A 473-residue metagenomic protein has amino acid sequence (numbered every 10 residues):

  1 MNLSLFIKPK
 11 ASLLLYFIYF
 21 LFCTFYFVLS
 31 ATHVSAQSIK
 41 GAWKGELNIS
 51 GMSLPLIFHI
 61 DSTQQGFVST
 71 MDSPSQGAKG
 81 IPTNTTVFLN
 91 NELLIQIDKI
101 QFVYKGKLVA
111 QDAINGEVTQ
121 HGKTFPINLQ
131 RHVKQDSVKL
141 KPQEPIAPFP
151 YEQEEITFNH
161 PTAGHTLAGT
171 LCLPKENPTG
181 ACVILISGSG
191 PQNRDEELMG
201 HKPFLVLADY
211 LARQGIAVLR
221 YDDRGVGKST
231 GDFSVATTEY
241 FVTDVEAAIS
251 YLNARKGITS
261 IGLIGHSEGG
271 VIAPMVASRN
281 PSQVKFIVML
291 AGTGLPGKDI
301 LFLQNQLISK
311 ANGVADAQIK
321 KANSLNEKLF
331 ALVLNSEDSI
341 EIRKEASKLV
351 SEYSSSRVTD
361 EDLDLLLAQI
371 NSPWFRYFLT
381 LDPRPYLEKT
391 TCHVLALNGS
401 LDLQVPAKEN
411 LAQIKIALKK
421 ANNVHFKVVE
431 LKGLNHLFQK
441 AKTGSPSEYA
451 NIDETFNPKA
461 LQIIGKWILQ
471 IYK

Functional and structural regions predicted by a protein language model:
Q37-V109, N115-K123, P150: Central antiparallel beta-sheet cores of small beta-barrel/beta-sandwich binding domains
Q135-P178: N-terminal cap/lid segment of alpha/beta-hydrolase-fold proteins
T179-S189: Short beta-strand element of the alpha/beta-hydrolase
E197-V218: Short amphipathic alpha-helix adjacent to the substrate-entry channel of hydrolases
V235-R255: Alpha/beta-hydrolase active-site loop
A248-V314: Primarily recognizes the serine-hydrolase "nucleophile elbow" in alpha/beta-hydrolase and SGNH/GDSL folds
V288-K389: Accessory cap/linker subdomain of secreted extracellular hydrolases
T390, A396-N398: Short beta-strand/loop motif that positions the catalytic acidic residue of the alpha/beta-hydrolase fold
